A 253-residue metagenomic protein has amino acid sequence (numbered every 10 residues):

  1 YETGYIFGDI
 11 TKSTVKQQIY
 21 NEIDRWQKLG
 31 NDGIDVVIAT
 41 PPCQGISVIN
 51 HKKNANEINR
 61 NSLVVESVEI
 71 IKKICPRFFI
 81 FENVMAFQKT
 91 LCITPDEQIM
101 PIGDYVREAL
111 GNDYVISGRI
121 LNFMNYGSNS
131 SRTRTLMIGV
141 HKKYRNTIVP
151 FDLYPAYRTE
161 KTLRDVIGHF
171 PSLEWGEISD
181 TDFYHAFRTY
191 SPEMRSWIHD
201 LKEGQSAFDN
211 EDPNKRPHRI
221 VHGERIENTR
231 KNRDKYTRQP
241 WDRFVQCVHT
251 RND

Functional and structural regions predicted by a protein language model:
Y1-K73, M85-K89, T94-I99: Core alpha/beta nucleotide-donor-binding catalytic domains of modification enzymes
G4-F7, I116-I120, C247: Conserved beta-strand scaffold positions in the cores of enzyme catalytic domains, especially in NTP/NDP-utilizing
R25-G30, F123-N125, R233-Y236: Short, P/G- and charge-enriched loop/turn segments at secondary-structure junctions
L29-N31, N129-S131, Q239-D242: Extracellular/periplasmic catalytic domains that process cell-envelope and extracellular macromolecules
P42-G45, M85-A86, M124-Y126, K142-Y144 (+1 more regions): Short, solvent-exposed loop/turn segments at secondary-structure junctions
N61-V140: Conserved Class I SAM-dependent methyltransferase catalytic core
S128-Y184: Flexible, glycine-/basic-rich loop-and-beta segments that form/coincide with the SAM-dependent methyltransferase
F187-D253: C-terminal target-recognition/interaction regions appended to catalytic cores
